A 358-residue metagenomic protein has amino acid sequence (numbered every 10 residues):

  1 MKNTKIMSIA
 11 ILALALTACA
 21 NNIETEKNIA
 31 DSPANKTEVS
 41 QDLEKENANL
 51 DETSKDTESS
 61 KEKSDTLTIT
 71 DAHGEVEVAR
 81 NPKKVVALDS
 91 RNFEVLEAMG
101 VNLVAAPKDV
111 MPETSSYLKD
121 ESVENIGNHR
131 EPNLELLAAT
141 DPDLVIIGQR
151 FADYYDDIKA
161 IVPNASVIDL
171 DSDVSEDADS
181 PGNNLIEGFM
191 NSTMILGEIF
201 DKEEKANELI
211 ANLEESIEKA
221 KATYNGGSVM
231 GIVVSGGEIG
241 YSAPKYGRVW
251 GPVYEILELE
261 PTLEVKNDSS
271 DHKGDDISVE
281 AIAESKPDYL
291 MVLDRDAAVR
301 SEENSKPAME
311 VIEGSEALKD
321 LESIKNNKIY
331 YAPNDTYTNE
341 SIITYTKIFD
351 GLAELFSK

Functional and structural regions predicted by a protein language model:
N3, S8, A20-R91, E203-I232 (+2 more regions): Bacterial Sec-exported substrate-binding components of ABC uptake systems
A15-A18: C-terminal motif of bacterial Sec signal peptides marking the signal peptidase cleavage site
D71-H73, N125-N133, D268-I277: Short helix-initiation/N-cap motifs at beta->coil->alpha
K84-L136: A short, structured surface patch at a secondary-structure boundary
V110-S116, A243-K273: Alpha-helical, coiled-coil/dimerization segments enriched in small aliphatic residues
P112, D153, I168-I195, G227-P252 (+1 more regions): Extracytoplasmic ligand-binding site segments that recognize negatively charged/polar headgroups
D141-I147, P163-N164, I282, K286-M291: Proline-aspartate-enriched helix->loop->beta-strand connector
N184-N191, D288-K358: Structured C-terminal subdomain patch of bacterial secreted/periplasmic proteins
